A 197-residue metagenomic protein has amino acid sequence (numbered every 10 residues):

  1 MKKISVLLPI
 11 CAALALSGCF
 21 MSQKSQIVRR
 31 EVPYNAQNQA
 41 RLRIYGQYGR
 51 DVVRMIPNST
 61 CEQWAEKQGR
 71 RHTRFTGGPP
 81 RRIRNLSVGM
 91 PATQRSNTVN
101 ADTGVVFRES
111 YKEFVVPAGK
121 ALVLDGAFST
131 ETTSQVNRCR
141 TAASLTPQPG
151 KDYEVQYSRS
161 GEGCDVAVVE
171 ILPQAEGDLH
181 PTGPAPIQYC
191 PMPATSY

Functional and structural regions predicted by a protein language model:
M1-S22: Sec-dependent bacterial lipoprotein signal peptides
C19-R138, S144, Y157-Y197: Short loop/turn and low-complexity linker motifs enriched in small/turn-promoting residues
P147: Short, acidic, Ser/Thr-enriched surface-loop or helix-capping motifs
E154: Active-site nucleophile-His-acid catalytic modules used for acyl/amide transfer and hydrolysis across diverse enzymes
